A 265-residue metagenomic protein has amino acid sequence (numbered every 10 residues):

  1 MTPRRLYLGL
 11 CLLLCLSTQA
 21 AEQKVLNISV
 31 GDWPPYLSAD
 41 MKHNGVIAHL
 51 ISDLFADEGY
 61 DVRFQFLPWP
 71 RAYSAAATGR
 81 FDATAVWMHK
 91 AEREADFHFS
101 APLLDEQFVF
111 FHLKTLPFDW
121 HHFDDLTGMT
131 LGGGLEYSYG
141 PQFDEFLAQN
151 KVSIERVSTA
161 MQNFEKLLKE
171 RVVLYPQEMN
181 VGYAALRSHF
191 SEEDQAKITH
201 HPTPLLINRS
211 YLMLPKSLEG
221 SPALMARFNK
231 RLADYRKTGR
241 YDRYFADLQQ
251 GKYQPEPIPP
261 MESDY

Functional and structural regions predicted by a protein language model:
A21-A91, A95, D247-G251: Extracytoplasmic small-molecule ligand-binding "clamshell" domains of the periplasmic binding protein/Venus flytrap
V30-D32, D105-V109, E192-N229, Y253-M261: Periplasmic-binding protein-like
H49-D57, M129, Y211-Y244: Extended ligand-binding regions for polar small-molecule ligands
H49-Y60, A101, D125-T127, E136-S158 (+3 more regions): Ligand-binding cleft/hinge of the Venus flytrap
S52, Q65-D125, E136-Y139, P202-L205: Acidic, polar ligand-binding/catalytic clefts
Y60-D61, A77-V86, M129, L168-V181: Alpha-to-beta junction loops
S74, W87-A95, L174-A196, T203-L206: A ligand-binding cleft/hinge motif common to bilobed small-molecule-binding domains
S138-V152, D194, N229-Y265: Ligand-binding clefts/hinges and TM-proximal coupling segments of bilobed small-molecule sensing domains
